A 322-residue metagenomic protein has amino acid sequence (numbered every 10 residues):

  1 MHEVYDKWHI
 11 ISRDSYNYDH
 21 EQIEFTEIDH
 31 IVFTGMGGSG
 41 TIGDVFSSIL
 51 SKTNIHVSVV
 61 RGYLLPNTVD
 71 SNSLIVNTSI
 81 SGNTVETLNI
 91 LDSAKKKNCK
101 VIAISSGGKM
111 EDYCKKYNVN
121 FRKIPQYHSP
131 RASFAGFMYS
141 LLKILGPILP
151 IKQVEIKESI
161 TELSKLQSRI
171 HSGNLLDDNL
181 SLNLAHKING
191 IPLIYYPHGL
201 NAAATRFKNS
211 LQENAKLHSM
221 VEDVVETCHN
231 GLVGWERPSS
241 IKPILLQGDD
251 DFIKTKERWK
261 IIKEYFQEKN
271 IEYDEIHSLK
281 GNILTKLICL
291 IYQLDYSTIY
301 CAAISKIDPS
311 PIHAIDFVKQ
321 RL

Functional and structural regions predicted by a protein language model:
H2-F25, P66, K157, D274 (+1 more regions): Conserved, well-structured ligand/cofactor-binding cores
H2-V4, I10, D19-I23, E27-H30 (+2 more regions): Active-site phosphate/pyrophosphate-binding segments
E3, K7, T41, V45 (+11 more regions): Conserved active-site and cofactor/substrate-binding residues in soluble primary-metabolism enzymes
N17-Y18, N54, I144-V154, A215-L217 (+1 more regions): Short helix-capping/linker segments at secondary-structure and domain boundaries
T26-S168, H186, G248-D274: Glycine-rich phosphate-binding loops that contact phosphosugars or nucleotide phosphates
V59-G62, L217-C228, E272-G281: A generic structural motif
V233-H313: C-terminal active-site/capping subdomain that shapes the small-molecule cofactor and substrate pocket of enzyme
P311-L322: A short, charged, Gly/Pro-tolerant segment at domain boundaries
